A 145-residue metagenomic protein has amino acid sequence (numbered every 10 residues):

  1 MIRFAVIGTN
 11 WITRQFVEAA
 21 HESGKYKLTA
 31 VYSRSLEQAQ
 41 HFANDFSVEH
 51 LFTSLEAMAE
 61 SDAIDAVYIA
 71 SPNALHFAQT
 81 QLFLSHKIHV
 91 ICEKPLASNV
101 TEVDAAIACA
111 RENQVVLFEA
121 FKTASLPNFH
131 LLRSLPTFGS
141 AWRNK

Functional and structural regions predicted by a protein language model:
M1-F46: N-terminal Rossmann-like dinucleotide-binding module
T13, F52, C92, L117-E119: Hydrophobic residues in well-ordered beta-strands that form the structural core
A19-E22, H41-F42, A57, L82 (+2 more regions): Well-formed, non-transmembrane alpha-helical positions, independent of function
K25-K27, S47, A63, S140-R143: Short loop/turn motifs at secondary-structure junctions
K27-A30, D65-V67, L117: Short active-site oxyanion
F46-C109: Beta-loop-alpha module in the N-terminal Rossmann-like domain of NAD(P)-dependent dehydrogenases, especially those
A97-K145: A contiguous active-site-proximal alpha/beta segment in oxidoreductase catalytic domains
